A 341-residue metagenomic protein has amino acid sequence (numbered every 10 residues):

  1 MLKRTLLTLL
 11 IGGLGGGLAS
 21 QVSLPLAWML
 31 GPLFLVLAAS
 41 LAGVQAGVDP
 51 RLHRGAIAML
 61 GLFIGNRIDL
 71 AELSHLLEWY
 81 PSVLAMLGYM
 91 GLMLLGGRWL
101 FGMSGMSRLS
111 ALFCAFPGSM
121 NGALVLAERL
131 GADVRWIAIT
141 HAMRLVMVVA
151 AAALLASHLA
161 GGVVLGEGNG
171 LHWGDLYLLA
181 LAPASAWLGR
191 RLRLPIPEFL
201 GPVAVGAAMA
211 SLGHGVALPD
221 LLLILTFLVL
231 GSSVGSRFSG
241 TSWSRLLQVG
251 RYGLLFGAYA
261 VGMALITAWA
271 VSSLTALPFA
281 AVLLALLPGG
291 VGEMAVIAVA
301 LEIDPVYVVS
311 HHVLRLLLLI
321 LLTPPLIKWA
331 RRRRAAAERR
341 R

Functional and structural regions predicted by a protein language model:
M1-L10, S110-L112, M120, D133-W136 (+3 more regions): Intrinsically disordered, low-complexity non-transmembrane regions of multi-pass membrane transporters
M1-L52, A56-E72, G174-S242, G262-W269: Structural signature of multi-pass alpha-helical membrane transport proteins
Q45-A46, N66-W79, L95-R108, L274: Transmembrane alpha-helix boundary signature
D49-L60, Y80-A85, M106-F116, A138-M143 (+3 more regions): Cytoplasmic-side transmembrane-helix entry/capping segments in multi-pass membrane proteins
D69-E78, S157-W173, S211-D220, S244 (+2 more regions): Membrane-interface helix termini and inter-helical loops of multi-pass transporters
L92-M106, V148-V164, N169, L181 (+3 more regions): Juxtamembrane and boundary regions of transmembrane helices in multi-pass small-molecule transporters and channels
M103-M143, L277-H311: Alpha-helical membrane segments and immediately flanking helix-loop junctions that form or couple to the substrate/ion
M120-A123, R135-S157, M263, V291-G292 (+1 more regions): Membrane-embedded alpha-helical segments of transport systems, primarily multispan ion/solute transporters
